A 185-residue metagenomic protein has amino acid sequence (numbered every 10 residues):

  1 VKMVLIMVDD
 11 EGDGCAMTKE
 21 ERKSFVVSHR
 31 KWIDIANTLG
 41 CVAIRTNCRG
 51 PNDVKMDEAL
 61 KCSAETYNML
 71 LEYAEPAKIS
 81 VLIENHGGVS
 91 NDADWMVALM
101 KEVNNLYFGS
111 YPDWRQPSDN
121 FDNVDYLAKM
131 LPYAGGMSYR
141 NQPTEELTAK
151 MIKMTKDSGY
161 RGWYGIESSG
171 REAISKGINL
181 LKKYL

Functional and structural regions predicted by a protein language model:
K2-S110, P117: Active-site acidic/histidine proton-transfer and metal-coordination neighborhood in alpha/beta enzyme cores
G40, S90-L185: Histidine-acidic metal/acid-base catalytic patches
